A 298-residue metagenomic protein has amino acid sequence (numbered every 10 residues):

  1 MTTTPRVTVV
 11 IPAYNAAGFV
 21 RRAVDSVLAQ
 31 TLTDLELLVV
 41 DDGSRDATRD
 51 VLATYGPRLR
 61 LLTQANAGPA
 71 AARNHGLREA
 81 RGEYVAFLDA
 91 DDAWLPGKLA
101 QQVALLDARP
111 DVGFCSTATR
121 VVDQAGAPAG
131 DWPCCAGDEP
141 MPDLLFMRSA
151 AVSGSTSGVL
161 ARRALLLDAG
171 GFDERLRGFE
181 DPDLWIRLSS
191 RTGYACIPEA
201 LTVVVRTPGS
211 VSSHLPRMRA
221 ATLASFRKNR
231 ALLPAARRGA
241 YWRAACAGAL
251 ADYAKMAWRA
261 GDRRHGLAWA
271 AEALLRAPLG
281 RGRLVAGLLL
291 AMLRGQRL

Functional and structural regions predicted by a protein language model:
M1-L28: N-proximal low-complexity "stem/linker" segments adjacent to membrane-targeting elements
G18-R21, G43-T54, A93, G97: Acidic helix N-cap motif at the loop->helix transition within catalytic regions of sugar-transfer enzymes
S26, T33, D41-D50, N66-A67 (+1 more regions): A conserved acidic beta->alpha catalytic loop
Q64-A80, L145: Glycine-rich, basic loop-to-helix element that forms the pyrophosphate-binding segment of sugar-nucleotide handling
R78, T117, D131, C135-T222: Conserved nucleotide-sugar donor-binding catalytic segment
V85: Short aromatic/hydrophobic "clamp" motif used to bind/position activated sugar donors
G97-G130: Conserved donor NDP-sugar-binding/catalytic core segment of glycosyltransferases
R206-L298: C-terminal subregions of glycosyltransferases and related glycan-biosynthesis enzymes
